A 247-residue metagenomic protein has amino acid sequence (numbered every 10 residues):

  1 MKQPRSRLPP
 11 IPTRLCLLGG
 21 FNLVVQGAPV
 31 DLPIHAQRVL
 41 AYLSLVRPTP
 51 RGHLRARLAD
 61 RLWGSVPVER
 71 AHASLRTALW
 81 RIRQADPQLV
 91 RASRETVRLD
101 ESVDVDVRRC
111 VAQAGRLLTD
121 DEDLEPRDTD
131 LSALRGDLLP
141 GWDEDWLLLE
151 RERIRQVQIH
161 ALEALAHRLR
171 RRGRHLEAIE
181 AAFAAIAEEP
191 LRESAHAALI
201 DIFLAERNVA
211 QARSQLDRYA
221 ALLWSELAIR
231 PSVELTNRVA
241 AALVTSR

Functional and structural regions predicted by a protein language model:
M1-L8, A28-L32, L45-P50, R57 (+2 more regions): Intrinsically disordered, charged and Pro/Gly-enriched terminal/linker segments that flank large helical-solenoid
K2-I11, N22, L79-R83: Short, solvent-exposed secondary-structure boundary motifs
P12-R14, G20, V107: A residue-level signal for beta-strand positions that form part of recognition/binding surfaces within mature
T13-C16, Q88-S93: Short beta-strand
L17-R38: A structural micro-motif at secondary-structure boundaries
G20-N22, L89, T96: Structural motif
L23, L40, L58, I82 (+1 more regions): Conserved RecA-like P-loop NTPase ATPase core
L32-L43, V68-P87: DNA-recognition element of transcription regulators
